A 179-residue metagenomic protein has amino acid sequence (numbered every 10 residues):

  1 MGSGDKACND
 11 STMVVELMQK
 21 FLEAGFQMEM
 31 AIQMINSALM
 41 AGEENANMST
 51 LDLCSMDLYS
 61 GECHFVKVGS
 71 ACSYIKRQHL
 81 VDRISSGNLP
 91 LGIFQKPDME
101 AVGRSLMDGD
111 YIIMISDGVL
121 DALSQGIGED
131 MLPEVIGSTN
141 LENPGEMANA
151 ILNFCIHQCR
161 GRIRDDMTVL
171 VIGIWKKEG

Functional and structural regions predicted by a protein language model:
M1-A24, S85-N88, Q95, L106 (+2 more regions): Active-site-proximal, acidic helix/loop segment immediately C-terminal to a metal-coordinating Asp/Glu
K6-H79, S85, M99, L152 (+2 more regions): Catalytic core of PPM/PP2C metal-dependent serine/threonine phosphatase domains
E29, I93-F94: Conserved phosphate-coordination/catalytic loops
H79-L80, Y111: Well-ordered beta-strand scaffold positions
G173-G179: Short amphipathic alpha-helical segments
